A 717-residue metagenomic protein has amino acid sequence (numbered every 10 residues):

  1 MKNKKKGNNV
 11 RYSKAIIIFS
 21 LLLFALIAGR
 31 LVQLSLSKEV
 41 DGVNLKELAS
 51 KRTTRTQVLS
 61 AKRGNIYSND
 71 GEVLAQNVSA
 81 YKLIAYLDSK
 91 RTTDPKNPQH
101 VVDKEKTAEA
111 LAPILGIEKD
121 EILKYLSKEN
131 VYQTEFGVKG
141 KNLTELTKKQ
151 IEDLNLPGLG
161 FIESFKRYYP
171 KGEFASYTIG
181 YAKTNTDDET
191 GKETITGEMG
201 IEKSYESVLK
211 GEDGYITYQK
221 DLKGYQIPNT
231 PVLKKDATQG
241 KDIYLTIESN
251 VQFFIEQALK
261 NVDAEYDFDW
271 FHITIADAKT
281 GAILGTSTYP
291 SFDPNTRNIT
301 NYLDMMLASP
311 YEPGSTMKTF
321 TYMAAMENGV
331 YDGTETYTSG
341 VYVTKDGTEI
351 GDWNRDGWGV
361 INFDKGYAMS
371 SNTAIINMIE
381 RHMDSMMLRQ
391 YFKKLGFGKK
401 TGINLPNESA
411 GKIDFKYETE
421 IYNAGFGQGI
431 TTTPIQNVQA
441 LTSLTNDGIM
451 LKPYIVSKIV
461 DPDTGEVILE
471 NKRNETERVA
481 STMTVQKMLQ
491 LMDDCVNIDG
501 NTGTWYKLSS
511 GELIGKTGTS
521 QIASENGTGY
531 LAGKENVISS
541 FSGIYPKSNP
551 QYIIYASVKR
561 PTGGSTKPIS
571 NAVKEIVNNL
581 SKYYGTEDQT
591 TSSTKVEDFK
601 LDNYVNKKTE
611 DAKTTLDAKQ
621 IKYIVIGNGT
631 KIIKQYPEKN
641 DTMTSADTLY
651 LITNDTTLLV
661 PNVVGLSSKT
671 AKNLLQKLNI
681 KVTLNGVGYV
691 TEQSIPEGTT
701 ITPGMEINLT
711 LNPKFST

Functional and structural regions predicted by a protein language model:
M1-N295, M387-K394, L508, S557 (+2 more regions): Periplasmic/cell-envelope proteins involved in peptidoglycan metabolism and beta-lactam response
R52-R55, I84-H100, A108-L111, Y132-K141 (+12 more regions): Second-shell loop/turn segments in exported
L59-K62, N69, V78-A80, L156 (+17 more regions): Extracytoplasmic
A61, P98-E105, K141-E145, I195 (+15 more regions): Soluble non-cytosolic domains of exported or imported proteins
R63, A80, K104-A108, A112 (+20 more regions): Extracytoplasmic/secreted envelope proteins and their assembly/folding machinery, especially bacterial periplasmic
A75, D221-V232, F271-G314, F320-A556: Beta-lactam-recognizing serine transpeptidase/beta-lactamase-like catalytic domain environment
L123-V131, F268-T280, G340, L405-S409 (+4 more regions): Acidic/histidine-enriched alpha-helical segments
S510, A556-S570, K574-T717: Ligand-recognition elements built from short beta-strands and adjacent flexible loops
